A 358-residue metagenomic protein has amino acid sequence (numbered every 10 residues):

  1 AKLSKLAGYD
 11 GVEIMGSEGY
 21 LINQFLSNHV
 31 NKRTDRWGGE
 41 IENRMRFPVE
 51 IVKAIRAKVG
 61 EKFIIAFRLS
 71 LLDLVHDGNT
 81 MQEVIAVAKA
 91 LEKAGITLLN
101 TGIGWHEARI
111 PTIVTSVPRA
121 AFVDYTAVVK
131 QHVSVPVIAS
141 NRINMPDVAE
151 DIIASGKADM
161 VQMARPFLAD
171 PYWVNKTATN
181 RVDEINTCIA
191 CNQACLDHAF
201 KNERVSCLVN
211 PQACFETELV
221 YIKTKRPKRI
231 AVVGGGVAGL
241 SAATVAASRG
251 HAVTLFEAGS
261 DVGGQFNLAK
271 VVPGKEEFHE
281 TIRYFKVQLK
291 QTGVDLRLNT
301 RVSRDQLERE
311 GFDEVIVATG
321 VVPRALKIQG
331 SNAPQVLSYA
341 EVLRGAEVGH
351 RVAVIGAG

Functional and structural regions predicted by a protein language model:
A1-V233, V237-V253, D261, P323 (+1 more regions): Flavin-dependent oxidoreductase catalytic cores
T112-P118, V220-I222, P227, L268-E280 (+2 more regions): Short, contiguous acidic/charged loop-to-helix segments that flank catalytic cores in large enzymes
D124, V148, T281-Y284, S338-Y339: Well-ordered alpha-helical segments embedded in enzymatic catalytic cores
A154, T179, V209, L268 (+3 more regions): Phosphate-coordinating loops and pocket residues in cytosolic domains that bind phosphorylated ligands
K157, L289-L296, N332-Q335: A short helix-to-beta-strand connector/capping loop
K228-A258, R297-G311, T319-Q335, Y339-G358: Rossmann-like dinucleotide/flavin-binding elements
G264-F312: N-terminal Rossmann-like dinucleotide/flavin-binding domain of flavoprotein oxidoreductases that bind FAD/FMN
I316: N-terminal Rossmann-like NAD(P) cofactor-binding module of classical short-chain dehydrogenase/reductase
